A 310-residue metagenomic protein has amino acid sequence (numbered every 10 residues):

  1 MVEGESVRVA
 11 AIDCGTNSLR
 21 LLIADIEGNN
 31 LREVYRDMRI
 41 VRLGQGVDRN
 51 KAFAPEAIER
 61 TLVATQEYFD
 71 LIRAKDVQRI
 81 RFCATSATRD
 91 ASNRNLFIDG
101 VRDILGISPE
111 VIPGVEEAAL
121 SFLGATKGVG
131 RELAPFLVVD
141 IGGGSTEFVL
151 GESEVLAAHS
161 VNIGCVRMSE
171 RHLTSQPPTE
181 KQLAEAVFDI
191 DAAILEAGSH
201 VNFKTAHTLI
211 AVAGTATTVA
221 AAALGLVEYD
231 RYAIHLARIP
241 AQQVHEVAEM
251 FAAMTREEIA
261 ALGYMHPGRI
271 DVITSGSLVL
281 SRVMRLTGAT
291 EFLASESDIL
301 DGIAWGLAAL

Functional and structural regions predicted by a protein language model:
M1-M38: Early-domain small/polar-rich strand-loop-helix modules and first-structured segments of the mature chain
S6-V9, I23-I26, G46-V77, T85-P135 (+1 more regions): Helical "lid/coupling" subdomains associated with nucleotide-phosphate turnover
A10-I12, R81, L137-V139: Short aromatic-hydrophobic micro-motifs that form the base-stacking/packing surface for donor nucleotide recognition
T16-S18, T85, G142-F148, G214: Ser/Thr-glycine-rich phosphate-binding loops at phosphate-binding pockets of nucleotides, nucleotide cofactors
N17, N29, G144, S153-E154: Beta-strand-connecting loop/turn residues
S18, V77-I80: A common structural microfeature
L31-V41, L156-C165: Short coil-to-beta-strand
